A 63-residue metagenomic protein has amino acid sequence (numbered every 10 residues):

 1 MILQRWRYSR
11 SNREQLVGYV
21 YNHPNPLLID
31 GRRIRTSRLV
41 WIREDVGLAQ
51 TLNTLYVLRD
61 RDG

Functional and structural regions predicted by a protein language model:
M1-G63: Cysteine-centric segments in proteins
